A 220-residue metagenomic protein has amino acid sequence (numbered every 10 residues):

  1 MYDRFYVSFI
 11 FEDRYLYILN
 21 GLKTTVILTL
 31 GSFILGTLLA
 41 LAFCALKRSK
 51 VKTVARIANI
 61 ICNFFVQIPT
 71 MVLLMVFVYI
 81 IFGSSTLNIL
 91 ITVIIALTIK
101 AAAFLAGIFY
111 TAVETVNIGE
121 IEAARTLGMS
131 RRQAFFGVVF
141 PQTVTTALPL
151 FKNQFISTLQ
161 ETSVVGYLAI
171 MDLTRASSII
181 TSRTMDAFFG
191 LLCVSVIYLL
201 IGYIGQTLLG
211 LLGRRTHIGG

Functional and structural regions predicted by a protein language model:
M1-G220: Transmembrane alpha-helices and adjacent helix-loop boundaries
